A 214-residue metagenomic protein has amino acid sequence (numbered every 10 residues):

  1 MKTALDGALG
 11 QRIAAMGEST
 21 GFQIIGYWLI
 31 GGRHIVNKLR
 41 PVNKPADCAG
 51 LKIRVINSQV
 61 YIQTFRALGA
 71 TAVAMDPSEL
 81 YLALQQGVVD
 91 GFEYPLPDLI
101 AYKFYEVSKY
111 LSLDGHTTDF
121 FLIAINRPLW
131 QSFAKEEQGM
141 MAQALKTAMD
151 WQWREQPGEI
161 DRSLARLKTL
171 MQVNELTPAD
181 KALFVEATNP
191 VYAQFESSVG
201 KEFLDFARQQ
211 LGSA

Functional and structural regions predicted by a protein language model:
M1-A8: Extracytoplasmic "Venus flytrap"/periplasmic binding protein-like
L9-Q11, A15-A214: N-terminal secretory/targeting leader peptides
